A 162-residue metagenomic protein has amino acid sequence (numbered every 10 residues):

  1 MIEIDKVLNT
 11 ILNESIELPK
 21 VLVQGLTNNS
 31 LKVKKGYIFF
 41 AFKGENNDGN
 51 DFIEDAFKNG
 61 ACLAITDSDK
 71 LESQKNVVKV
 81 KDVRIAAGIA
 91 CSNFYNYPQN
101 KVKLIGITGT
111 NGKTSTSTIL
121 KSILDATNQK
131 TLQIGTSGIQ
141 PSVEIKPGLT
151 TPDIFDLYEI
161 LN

Functional and structural regions predicted by a protein language model:
M1-I89, N93: N-terminal leader/targeting and accessory segments in enzymes
L8, A86-N162: Phosphate-binding loop of NTP-binding sites
